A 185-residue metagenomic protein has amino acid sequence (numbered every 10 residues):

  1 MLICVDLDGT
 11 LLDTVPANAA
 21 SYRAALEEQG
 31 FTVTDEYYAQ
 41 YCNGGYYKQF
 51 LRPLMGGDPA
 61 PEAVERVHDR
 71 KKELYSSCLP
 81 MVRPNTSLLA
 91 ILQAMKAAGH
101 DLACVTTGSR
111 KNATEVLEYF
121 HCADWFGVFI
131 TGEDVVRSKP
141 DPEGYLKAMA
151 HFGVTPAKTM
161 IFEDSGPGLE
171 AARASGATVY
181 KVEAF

Functional and structural regions predicted by a protein language model:
M1, Q93-K96, S109-F185: Asp-based, Mg2+/Mn2+-dependent phosphohydrolase catalytic module
M1-L89, A98: N-terminal helical cap/lid subdomain that shapes the substrate entry/recognition surface in HAD-like hydrolases
T10, T106-G108: Conserved phosphate-coupling serine/threonine residues in phosphotransfer and NTP-handling enzymes
D13, V82, C104, V136 (+1 more regions): Residue-level marker of alpha-helix boundaries and capping positions
T32, D101, T178: Residue-level detector of anion-binding/catalytic polar loops
Y38-A39, V105, V128: Residue-level detection of beta-strand scaffold positions
